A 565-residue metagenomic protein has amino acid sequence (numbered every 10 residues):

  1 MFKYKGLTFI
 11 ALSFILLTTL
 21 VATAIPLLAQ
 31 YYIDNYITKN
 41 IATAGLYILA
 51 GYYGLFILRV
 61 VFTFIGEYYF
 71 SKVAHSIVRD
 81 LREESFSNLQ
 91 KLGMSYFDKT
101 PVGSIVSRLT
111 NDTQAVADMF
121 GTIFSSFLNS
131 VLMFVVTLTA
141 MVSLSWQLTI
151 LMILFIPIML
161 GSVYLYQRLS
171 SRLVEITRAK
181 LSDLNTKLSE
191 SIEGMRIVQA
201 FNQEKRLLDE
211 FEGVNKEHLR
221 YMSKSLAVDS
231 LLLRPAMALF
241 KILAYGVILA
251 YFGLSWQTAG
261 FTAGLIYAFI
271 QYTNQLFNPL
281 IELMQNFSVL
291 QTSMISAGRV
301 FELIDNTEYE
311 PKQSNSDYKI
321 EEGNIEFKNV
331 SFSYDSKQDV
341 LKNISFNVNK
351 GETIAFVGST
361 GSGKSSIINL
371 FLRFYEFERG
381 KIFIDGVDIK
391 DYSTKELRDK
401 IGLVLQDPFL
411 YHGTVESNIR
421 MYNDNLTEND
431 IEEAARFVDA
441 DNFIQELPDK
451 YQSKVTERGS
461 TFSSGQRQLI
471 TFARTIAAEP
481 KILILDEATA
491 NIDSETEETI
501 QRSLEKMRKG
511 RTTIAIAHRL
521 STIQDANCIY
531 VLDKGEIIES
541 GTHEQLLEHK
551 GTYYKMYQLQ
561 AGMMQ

Functional and structural regions predicted by a protein language model:
M1-A22, I37-I48, G66-F70, A74 (+10 more regions): Membrane-integrated ABC transporters
K3-G6, M94-S95, N111-F120, F124 (+5 more regions): An intracellular "coupling" helix at the cytosolic face of ABC transporter transmembrane type-1 domains
T8-F62, Y69, V142-Q147, A259-A263: Transmembrane helix-loop-helix hairpins at lipid-water interfaces of multipass membrane proteins, especially the type-1
S13, V21-I25, F62, T110-F155 (+3 more regions): Hydrophobic alpha-helical transmembrane segments of ABC transporter permease domains
N40-I48, A140-L154, V228-G298, L303-I304: Helix-loop-helix
L55-A74, G121, S125-L132, I153-T177 (+6 more regions): Alpha-helical transmembrane segments of multi-pass membrane proteins
H75, E83-S107, N111-T113, T186-E210 (+5 more regions): Short intracellular "coupling" helices and adjacent cytoplasmic loop segments at the cytosolic face of multi-pass
G246, K312, Y318-Q565: ABC-type nucleotide-binding domain
